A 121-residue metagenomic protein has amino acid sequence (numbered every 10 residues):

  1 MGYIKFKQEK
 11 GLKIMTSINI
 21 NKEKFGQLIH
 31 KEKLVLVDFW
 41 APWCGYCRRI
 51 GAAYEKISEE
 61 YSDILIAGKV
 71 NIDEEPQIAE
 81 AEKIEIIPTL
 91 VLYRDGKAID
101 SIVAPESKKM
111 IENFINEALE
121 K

Functional and structural regions predicted by a protein language model:
M1-I14: Short, Lys/Arg-enriched N-terminal segments with co-localized hydrophobic residues within the first ~10-30 amino acids
S17-L34: A short beta-strand-turn-helix
E32-L34, G51-V70: Conserved helix-turn-beta segment immediately C-terminal to the redox Cys motif in thioredoxin-like folds
K33, W40-W43, I86: Short pre-active-site segment immediately N-terminal to redox-active cysteine/selenocysteine motifs in thiol-based
D38, G51, S62, A81-I84: ABC family nucleotide-binding domain
F39-A53: Conserved redox-active cysteine motifs that mediate thiol-disulfide chemistry, especially di-cysteine Cys-X(1-2)-Cys
P76, E82-V91: Structural micro-motif
I86, R94-K121: Non-catalytic, surface beta->alpha helical segment in thiol-disulfide oxidoreductase systems
